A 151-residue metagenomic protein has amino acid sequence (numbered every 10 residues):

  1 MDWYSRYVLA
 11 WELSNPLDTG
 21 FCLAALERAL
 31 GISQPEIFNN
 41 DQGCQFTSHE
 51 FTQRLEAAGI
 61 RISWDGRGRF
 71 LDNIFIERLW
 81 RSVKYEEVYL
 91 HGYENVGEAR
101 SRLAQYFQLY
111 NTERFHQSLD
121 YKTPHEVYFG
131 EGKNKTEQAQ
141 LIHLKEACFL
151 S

Functional and structural regions predicted by a protein language model:
W3-A104, Q108-L109: RNase H-like DDE/DDD metal-dependent nuclease/strand-transfer catalytic core used by mobile genetic elements
E56-I60, K84-S151: C-terminal domain-tail junction helix/linker
